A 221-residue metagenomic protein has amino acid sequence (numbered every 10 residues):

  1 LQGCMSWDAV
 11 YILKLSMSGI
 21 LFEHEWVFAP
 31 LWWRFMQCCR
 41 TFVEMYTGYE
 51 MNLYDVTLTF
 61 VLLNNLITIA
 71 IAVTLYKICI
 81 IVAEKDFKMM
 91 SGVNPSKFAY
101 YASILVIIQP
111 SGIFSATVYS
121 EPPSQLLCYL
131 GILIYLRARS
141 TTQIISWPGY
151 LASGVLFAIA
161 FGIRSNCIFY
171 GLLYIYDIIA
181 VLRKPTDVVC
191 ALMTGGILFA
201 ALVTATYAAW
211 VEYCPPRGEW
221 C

Functional and structural regions predicted by a protein language model:
G3-M51: Short hydrophobic/aromatic helix or loop-helix immediately within or flanking a transmembrane segment in polytopic
C4, A158-C221: Membrane-lumen/periplasm interface segments of specific transmembrane helices in polyprenyl phosphate-linked
W32-V43, Y54, L58-T74, S124-L127: Transmembrane alpha-helices of multi-pass, membrane-embedded glycan-processing enzymes that use lipid-linked
G48-L58, L75-I108: Transmembrane-helix signature of polytopic, membrane-embedded enzymes that assemble or transfer cell-envelope glycans
I71-V82, L127-R139, L172-I179: Transmembrane alpha-helical segments
K85-M89, L136-A152, I178-V189: Membrane-interface junctions at the ends of membrane-embedded or membrane-associated helices
L105-I108, P123-Q143, G149-S153, L173: Specific aromatic-rich, kink-prone transmembrane helix
S111-S124: Short acidic/glycine- and proline-prone juxtamembrane loop motifs at membrane-interface regions of multi-pass membrane
